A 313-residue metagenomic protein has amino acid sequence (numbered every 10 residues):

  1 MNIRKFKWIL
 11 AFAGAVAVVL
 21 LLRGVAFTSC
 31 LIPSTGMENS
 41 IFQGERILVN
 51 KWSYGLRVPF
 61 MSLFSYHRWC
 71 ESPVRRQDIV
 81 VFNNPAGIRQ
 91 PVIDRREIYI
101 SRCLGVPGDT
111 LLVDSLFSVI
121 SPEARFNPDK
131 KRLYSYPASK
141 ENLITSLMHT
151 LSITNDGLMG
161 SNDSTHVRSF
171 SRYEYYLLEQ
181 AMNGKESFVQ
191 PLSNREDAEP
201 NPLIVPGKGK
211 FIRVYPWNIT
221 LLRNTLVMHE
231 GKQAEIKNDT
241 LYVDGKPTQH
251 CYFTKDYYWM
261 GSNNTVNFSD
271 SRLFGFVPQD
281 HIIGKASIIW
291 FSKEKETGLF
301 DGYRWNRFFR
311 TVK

Functional and structural regions predicted by a protein language model:
M1-K313: Extended hydrophobic leader/signal-anchor segments used for secretion and membrane insertion
